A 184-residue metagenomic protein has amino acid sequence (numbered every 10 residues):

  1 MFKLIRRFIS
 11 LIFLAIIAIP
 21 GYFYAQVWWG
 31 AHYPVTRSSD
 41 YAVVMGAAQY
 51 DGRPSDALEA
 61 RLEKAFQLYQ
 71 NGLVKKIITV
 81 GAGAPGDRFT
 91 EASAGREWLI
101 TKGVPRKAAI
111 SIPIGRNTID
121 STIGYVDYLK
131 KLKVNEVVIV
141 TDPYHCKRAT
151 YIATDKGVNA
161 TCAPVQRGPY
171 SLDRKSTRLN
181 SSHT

Functional and structural regions predicted by a protein language model:
F2-P34: N-terminal type II signal-anchor transmembrane helix that functions as the membrane-insertion/stop-transfer segment
Y24-R174: A structural signal for short, hydrophobic/glycine-enriched beta-strand patches
T177-S181: Conserved small/polar residues in nucleotide/adenosyl-binding loops
